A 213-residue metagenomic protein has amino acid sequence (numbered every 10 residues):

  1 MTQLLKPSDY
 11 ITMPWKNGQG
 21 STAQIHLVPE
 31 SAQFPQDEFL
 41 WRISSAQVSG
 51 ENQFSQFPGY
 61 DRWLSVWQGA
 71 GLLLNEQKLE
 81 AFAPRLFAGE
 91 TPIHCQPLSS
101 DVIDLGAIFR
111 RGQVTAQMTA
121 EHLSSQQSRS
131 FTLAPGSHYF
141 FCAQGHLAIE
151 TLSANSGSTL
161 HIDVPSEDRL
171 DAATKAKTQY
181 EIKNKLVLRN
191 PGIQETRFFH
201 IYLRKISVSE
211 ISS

Functional and structural regions predicted by a protein language model:
M1-S213: Jelly-roll (double-stranded beta-helix
